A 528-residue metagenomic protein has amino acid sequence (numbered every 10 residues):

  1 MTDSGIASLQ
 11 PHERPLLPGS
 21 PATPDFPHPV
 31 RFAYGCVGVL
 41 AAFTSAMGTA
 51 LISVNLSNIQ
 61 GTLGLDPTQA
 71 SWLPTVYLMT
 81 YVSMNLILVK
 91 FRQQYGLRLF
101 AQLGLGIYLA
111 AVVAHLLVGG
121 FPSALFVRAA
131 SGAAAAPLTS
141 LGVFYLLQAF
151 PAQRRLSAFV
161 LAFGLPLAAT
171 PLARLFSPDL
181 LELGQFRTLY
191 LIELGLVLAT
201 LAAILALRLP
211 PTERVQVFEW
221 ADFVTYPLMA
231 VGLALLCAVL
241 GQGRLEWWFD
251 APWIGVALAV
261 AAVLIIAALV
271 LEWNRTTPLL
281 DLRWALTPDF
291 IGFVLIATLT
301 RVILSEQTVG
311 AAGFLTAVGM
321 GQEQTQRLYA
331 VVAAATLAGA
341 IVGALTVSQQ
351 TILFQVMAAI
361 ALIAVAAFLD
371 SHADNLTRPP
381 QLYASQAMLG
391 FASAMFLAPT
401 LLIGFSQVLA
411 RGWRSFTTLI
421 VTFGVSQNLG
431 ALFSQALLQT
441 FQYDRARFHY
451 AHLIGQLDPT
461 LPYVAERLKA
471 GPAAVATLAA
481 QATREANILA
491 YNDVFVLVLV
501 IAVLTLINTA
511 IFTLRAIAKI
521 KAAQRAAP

Functional and structural regions predicted by a protein language model:
M1-M47, G61: Cytosolic juxtamembrane N-terminal segment immediately preceding the first transmembrane helix of multi-pass
L17, F405-Q407, T422-P528: Hydrophobic transmembrane architecture of multi-pass small-molecule transporters
F32-M47, I52-V54, P67, P74 (+1 more regions): 12-transmembrane solute porter fold
N55-S83, S123: Extracellular/periplasmic helix-loop-helix junction of adjacent transmembrane segments in MFS-like secondary
I59-G61, F91-R92, F176-G184, L240 (+3 more regions): Interfacial helix-cap and linker-helix signal at transmembrane-aqueous boundaries of multi-pass secondary transporters
T75-K90, T139-V143, A330-V342: Central cavity-lining transmembrane alpha-helices of secondary-active solute carriers, predominantly the Major
N85-V224: Helix-loop-helix hairpins in multi-pass membrane proteins, especially solute transporters
P166, P178-I296: Hydrophobic transmembrane-helix bundles of small-molecule transporters
